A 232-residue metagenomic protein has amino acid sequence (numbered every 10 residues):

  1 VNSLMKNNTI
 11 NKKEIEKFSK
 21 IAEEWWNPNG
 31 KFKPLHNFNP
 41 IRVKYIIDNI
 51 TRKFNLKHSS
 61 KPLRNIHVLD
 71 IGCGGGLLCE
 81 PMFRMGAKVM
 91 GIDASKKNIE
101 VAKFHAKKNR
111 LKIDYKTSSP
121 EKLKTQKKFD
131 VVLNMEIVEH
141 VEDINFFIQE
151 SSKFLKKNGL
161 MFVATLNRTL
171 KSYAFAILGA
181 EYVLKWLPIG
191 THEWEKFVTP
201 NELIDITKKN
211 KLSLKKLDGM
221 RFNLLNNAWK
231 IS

Functional and structural regions predicted by a protein language model:
S3-F32: N-terminal, positively charged/glycine-rich alpha-helical extensions of SAM-dependent methyltransferases
N37-R64: Conserved alpha-helix/loop element of class I SAM-dependent methyltransferases that forms part of the SAM/SAH-binding
I50, F54, A106, T207: Conserved hydrophobic residues forming the short capping helix/wall of the S-adenosyl-L-methionine
K57-K61, I66-Y173, P200: Conserved SAM-binding loop
T165, K185-E202: Acceptor-substrate binding/catalytic loop of class I
S172-Y182: Short, flexible, mixed-charge acidic loops at enzyme active sites
W194-K211, L217: Short alpha-helix
A228-S232: Core SAM-dependent methyltransferase catalytic element
